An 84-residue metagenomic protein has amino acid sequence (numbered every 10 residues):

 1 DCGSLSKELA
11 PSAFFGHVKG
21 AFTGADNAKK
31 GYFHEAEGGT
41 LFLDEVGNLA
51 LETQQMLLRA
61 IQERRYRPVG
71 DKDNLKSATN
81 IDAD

Functional and structural regions predicted by a protein language model:
D1-D84: Conserved catalytic/coupling elements of P-loop NTPase cores
